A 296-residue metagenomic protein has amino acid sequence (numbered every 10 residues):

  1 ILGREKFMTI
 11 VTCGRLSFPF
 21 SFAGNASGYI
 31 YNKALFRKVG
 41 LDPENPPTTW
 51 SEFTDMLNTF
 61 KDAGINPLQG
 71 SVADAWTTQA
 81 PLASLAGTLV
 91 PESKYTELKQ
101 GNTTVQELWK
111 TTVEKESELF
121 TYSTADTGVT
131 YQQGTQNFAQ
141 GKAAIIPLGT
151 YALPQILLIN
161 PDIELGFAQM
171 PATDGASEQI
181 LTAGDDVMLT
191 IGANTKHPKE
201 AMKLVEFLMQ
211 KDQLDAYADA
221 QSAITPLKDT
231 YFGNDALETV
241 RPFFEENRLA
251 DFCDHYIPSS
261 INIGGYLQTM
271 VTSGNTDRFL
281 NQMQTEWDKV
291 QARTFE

Functional and structural regions predicted by a protein language model:
I1-K33, T54, A80-A83, G166-F167: Hinge/lid segment of periplasmic solute-binding proteins
I1-L2, P46, L89-T111, L158-N160 (+1 more regions): Short, solvent-exposed loop/beta-turn-alpha elements that line the ligand-binding surface or hinge of extracytoplasmic
R37, P43, D215, P242-E296: Conserved C-terminal helix/tail region of periplasmic/extracytoplasmic solute-binding proteins
V39-D42, E114, L157-A220: Extracytoplasmic/periplasmic substrate-recognition and gating elements
G40-P46, Q100, S117-V129, K142 (+1 more regions): A local structural motif
T48-T54, D126-Q140: Short helix-initiation/N-cap motifs at beta->coil->alpha
T54-F60, L98-T127: Glycine-centered hinge/linker elements that transmit conformational signals in sensory and ligand-binding systems
A63-N66, Q140-L148, I163: Alpha-to-beta junction loops
